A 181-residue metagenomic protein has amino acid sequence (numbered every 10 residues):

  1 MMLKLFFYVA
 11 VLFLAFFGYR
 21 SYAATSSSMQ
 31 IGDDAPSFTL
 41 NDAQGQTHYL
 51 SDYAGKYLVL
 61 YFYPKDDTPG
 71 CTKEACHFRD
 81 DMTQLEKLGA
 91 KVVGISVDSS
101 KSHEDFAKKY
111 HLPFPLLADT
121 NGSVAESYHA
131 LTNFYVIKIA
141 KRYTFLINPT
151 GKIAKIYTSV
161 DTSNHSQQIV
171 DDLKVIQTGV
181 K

Functional and structural regions predicted by a protein language model:
L5-S37: N-proximal helix/coil linker or "cap" segments that precede and/or mark the start of modular domains
M29, D42-A43, I147-N148: Short, acidic, Ser/Thr-enriched surface-loop or helix-capping motifs
A35-P36, Y57, K141-Y143: Short loop/turn microsegments at loop-to-beta-strand junctions
F38-Y57: A short beta-strand-turn-helix
S51-T72: Short active-site neighborhood of thiol/selenol oxidoreductases, capturing the structured segment around
T72-L112, T120-A125: Structural microenvironment flanking redox-active thiols in thiol-disulfide oxidoreductases
I139-K181: Thiol-/selenol-based redox modules, centered on thioredoxin-like and closely related oxidoreductase domains
